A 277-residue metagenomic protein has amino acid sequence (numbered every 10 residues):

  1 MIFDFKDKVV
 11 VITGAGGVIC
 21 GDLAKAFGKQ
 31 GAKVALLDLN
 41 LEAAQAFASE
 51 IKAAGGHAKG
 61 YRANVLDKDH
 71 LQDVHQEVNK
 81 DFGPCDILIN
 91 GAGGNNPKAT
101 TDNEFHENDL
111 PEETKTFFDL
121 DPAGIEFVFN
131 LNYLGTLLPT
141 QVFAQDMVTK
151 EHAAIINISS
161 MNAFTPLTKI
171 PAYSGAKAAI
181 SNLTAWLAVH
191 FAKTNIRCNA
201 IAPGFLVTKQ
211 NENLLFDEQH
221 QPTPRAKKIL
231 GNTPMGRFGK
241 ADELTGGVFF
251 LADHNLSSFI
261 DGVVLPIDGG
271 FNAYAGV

Functional and structural regions predicted by a protein language model:
F3-A35: Canonical Rossmann dinucleotide-binding motif of NAD(H)/NADP(H)-dependent dehydrogenases/reductases, specifically
A99-E126, I229: Substrate-binding pocket helix/loop in short-chain dehydrogenase/reductase
T140, A176: Active-site helix of classical SDR
Q145, V189-A192: Alpha-helical segment proximal to the catalytic Tyr-Lys
S160: Residue(s) in the substrate-gating loop at a strand-loop-helix junction that position the organic substrate next
P166-S174, W186, L214: Active-site loop-to-helix junction immediately N-terminal to the catalytic Tyr of the SDR YXXXK motif in Rossmann-fold
R237-I267, N272: C-terminal substrate-recognition "lid" of short-chain dehydrogenase/reductases
